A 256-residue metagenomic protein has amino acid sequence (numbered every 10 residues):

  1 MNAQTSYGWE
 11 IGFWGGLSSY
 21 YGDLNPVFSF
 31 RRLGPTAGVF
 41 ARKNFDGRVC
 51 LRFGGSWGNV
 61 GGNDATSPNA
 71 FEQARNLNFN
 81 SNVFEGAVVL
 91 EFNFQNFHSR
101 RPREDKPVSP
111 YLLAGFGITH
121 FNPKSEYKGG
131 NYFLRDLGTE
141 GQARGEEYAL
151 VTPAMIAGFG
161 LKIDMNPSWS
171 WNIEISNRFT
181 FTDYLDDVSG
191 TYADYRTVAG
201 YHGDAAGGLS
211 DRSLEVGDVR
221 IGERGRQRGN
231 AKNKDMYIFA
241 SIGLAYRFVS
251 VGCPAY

Functional and structural regions predicted by a protein language model:
A3-N44, P123, D235-V251: Short glycine/proline- and aromatic-enriched beta-strand/turn motifs that initiate or cap beta-hairpins
S6, N44-R48, Q95-F97, D164-N166 (+1 more regions): Outer-membrane beta-barrel channels and translocator barrels
Y7, R31-P35, N82-G86, K106-V108 (+2 more regions): Residues that define the transmembrane beta-barrel architecture of outer-membrane proteins
F13-L17, V39-K43, V88-F92, A114-I118 (+3 more regions): Residues on the lipid-exposed face of transmembrane beta-strands in outer-membrane beta-barrel proteins
Y21-V27, F71-F79, S99-R100, T139-E147 (+1 more regions): Extracellular loop and loop/strand-boundary signature of outer-membrane beta-barrel proteins
N25, N63-S67, K124-K128, D183-A193: Outer-membrane beta-barrel and related beta-rich outer-membrane complex signature in Gram-negative bacteria
V49-Y132, D136: Gram-negative (and chloroplast) outer-membrane scaffold detector with strong preference for beta-barrel transmembrane
N166-Y256: Predominantly the C-terminal beta-signal and adjacent terminal strand-loop region of outer-membrane beta-barrel
